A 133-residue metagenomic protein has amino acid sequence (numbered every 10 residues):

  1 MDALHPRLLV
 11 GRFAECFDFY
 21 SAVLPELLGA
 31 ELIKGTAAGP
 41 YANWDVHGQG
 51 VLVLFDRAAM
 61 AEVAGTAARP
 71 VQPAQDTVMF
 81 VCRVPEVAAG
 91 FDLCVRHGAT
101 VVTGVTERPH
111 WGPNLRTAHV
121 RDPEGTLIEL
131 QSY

Functional and structural regions predicted by a protein language model:
A3-H5, Q75-F80: Eukaryotic phosphotyrosine signaling hubs
L8-L52, R57-A58: Core segments of cupin and vicinal oxygen chelate
R12-A14, T77-E124: Vicinal oxygen chelate
N43-G48, V120-P123, Y133: Active-site beta-strand termini and strand-to-loop segments that position acidic
R57, G112-P113, H119, L130-Y133: Short beta->alpha transition motifs characteristic of CBS
A61-A67, T103-G104: A short, acidic/glycine-rich surface segment
